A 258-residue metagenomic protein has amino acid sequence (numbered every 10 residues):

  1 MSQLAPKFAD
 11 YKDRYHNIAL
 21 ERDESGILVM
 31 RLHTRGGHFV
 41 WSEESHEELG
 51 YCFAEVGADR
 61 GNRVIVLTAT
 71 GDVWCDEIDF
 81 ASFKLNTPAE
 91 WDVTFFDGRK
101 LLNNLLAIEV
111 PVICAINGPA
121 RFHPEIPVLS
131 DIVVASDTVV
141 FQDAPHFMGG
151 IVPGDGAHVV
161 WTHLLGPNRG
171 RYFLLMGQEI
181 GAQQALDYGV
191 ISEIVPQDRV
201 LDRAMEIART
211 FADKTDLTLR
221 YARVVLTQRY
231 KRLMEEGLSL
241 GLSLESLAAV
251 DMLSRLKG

Functional and structural regions predicted by a protein language model:
M1-S25, T34, D59, G71-W74 (+5 more regions): C-terminal alpha-helix plus adjacent terminal tail
R14-I18, W41-I65, A89: A short, well-ordered alpha-helical element
M30, L67, I126-V128, A185 (+1 more regions): Hydrophobic/aromatic residues within transmembrane alpha-helices of multi-pass small-molecule transporters
G61-N62, T68-L101: Glycine- (often His-adjacent) and acidic-residue-rich active-site loop that binds/positions the CoA thioester
R99-M148: Glycine-rich beta-to-alpha active-site loop
N103, P124-E125, V159, R171 (+1 more regions): Alpha-helical segments flanking ligand/cofactor-binding loops in enzyme cores
V134-A135, I191-R203: Short acidic-hydrophobic, aromatic-tinged amphipathic segments that line or gate anion-handling sites
H158-N168: Hydrophobic, secondary-structure "cap" segments at the distal end of domains
